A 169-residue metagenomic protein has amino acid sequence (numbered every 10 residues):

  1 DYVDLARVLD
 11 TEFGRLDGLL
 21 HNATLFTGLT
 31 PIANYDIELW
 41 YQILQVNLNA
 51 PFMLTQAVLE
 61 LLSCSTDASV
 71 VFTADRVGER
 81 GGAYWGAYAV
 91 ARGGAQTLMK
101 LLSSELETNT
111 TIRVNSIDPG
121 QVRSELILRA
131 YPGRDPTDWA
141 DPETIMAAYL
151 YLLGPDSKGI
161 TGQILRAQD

Functional and structural regions predicted by a protein language model:
D1-G14: Conserved amphipathic alpha-helix within the SDR
L5, T30-I32, L39-Y41: Substrate-binding pocket helix/loop in short-chain dehydrogenase/reductase
D17-G18, Y41, D67-T73, I112-N115: Conserved catalytic-site loops of classical short-chain dehydrogenases/reductases
N22-L29: Conserved NAD(P)H cofactor-binding loop of Rossmann-fold oxidoreductase domains
L25, S63, D67-T108: Catalytic loop of short-chain dehydrogenase/reductase
T55-Q56, K100: A short, exposed helix-loop element centered on a Lys and neighboring polar residues
I112, S116-I117, S124, P132-D169: C-terminal helical subdomain
